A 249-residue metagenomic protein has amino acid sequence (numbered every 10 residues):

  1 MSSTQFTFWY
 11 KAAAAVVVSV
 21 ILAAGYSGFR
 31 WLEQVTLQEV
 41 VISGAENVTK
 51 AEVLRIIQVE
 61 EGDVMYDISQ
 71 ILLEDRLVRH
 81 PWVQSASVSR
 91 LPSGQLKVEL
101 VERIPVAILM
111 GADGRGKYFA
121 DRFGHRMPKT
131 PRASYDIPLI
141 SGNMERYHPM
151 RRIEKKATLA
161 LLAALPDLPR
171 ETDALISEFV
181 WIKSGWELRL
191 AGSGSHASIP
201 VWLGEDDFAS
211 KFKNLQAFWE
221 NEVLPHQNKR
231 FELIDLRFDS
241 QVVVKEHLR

Functional and structural regions predicted by a protein language model:
M1-E39, A51, R55-V64, I71-D75 (+2 more regions): Charged, solvent-exposed interaction patches on well-folded alpha/beta domains that mediate macromolecular contacts
I42: Extended, alpha-helix-rich binding/interface surfaces that flank or overlap catalytic cores and mediate recognition
